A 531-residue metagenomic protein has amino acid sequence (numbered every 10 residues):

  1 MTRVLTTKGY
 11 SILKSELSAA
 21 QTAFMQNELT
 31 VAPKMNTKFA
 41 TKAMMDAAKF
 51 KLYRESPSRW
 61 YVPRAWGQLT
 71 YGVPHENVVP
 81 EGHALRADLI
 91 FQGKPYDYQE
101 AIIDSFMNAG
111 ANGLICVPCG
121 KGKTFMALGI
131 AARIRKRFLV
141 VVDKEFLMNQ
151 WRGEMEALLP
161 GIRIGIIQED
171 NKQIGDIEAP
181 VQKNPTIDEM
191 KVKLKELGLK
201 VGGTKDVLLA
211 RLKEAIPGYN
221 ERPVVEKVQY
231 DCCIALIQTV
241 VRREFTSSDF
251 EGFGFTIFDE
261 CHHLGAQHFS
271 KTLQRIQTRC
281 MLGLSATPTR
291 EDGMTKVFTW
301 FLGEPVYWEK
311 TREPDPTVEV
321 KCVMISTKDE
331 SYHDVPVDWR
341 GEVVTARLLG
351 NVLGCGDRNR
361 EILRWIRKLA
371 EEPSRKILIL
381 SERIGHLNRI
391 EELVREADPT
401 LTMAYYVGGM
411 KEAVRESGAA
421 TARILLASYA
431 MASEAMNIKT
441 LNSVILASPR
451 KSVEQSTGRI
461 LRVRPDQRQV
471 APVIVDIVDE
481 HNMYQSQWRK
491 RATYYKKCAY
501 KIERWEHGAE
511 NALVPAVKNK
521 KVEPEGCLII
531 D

Functional and structural regions predicted by a protein language model:
G110-I130: Walker A/P-loop
A131, R340-E382, R389-E392: Conserved interdomain hinge at the start of the Helicase C-terminal
N149, G165-I166, K172-I177, K376-L378 (+1 more regions): Conserved helicase ATPase core of P-loop NTP-dependent helicases/translocases
E178-P223: Basic helix-extension-helix modules of the SAP/HeH family
K227-E244, G418-E434: Conserved two-lobed SF2 helicase motor
G254-F255, H262-K321, Y495: Post-DEXD/H (motif II) to motif III coupling segment of the RecA-like Helicase ATP-binding lobe
T287, T402, G408-K501: Conserved RecA-like P-loop NTPase helicase motor core
W300-V320, Y332-V335, E454, R462-I530: A conserved SF2-helicase RecA2
